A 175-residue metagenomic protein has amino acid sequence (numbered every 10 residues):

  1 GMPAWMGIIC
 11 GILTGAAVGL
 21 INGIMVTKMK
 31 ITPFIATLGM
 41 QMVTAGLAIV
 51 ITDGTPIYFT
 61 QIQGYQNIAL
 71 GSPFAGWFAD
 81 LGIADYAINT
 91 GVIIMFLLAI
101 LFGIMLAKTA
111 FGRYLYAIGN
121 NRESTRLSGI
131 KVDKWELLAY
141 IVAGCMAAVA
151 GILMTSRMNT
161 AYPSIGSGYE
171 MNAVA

Functional and structural regions predicted by a protein language model:
G1-I24: Membrane-embedded helix boundary and interhelical linker motif in transport proteins
W5, M29, P33-F111, W135-L137 (+1 more regions): Transmembrane helix-bundle core of multi-pass membrane transporters and related energy-transducing complexes
C10-T14, A87, A143, P163: Alpha-helical transmembrane segments of multi-pass integral membrane proteins
T14-G19, I100, M171-A175: Hydrophobic alpha-helical transmembrane segments of polytopic membrane proteins
A16-I24, I49-V50, G144, A148-I152 (+1 more regions): Transmembrane alpha-helical segments of multi-pass membrane transport proteins and ion-pumping complexes
I21, N121, K131-V132: Short coil/turn motifs that cap or connect alpha-helices
Y140-A147, R157-A175: Transmembrane alpha-helical segments in multi-pass inner-membrane proteins
